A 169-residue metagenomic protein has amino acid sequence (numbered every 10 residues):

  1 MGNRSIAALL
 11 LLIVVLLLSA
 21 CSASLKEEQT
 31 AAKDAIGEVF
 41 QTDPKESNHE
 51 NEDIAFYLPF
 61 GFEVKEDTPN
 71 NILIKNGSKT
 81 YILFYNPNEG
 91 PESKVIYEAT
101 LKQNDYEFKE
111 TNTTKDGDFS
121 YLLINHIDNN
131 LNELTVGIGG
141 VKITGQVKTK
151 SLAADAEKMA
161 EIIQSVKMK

Functional and structural regions predicted by a protein language model:
M1-A8: Bacterial N-terminal signal peptides that target proteins for export
L17-A20: C-terminal motif of bacterial Sec signal peptides marking the signal peptidase cleavage site
S22-L25: Bacterial signal peptide processing site
T30-N48: Post-signal peptide N-terminal segment of mature Sec-exported envelope proteins
Q41-E46, N70-N71, T114-L123: Short, hydrophobic/aromatic-rich segments at coil-to-beta transitions
N48-E98: Secretory pathway targeting signatures of secreted, lumenal, and periplasmic proteins
L101-A153: Signature of long, low-cysteine stretches enriched in small and polar/charged residues
I143-K169: Surface-exposed amphipathic alpha-helical segments
